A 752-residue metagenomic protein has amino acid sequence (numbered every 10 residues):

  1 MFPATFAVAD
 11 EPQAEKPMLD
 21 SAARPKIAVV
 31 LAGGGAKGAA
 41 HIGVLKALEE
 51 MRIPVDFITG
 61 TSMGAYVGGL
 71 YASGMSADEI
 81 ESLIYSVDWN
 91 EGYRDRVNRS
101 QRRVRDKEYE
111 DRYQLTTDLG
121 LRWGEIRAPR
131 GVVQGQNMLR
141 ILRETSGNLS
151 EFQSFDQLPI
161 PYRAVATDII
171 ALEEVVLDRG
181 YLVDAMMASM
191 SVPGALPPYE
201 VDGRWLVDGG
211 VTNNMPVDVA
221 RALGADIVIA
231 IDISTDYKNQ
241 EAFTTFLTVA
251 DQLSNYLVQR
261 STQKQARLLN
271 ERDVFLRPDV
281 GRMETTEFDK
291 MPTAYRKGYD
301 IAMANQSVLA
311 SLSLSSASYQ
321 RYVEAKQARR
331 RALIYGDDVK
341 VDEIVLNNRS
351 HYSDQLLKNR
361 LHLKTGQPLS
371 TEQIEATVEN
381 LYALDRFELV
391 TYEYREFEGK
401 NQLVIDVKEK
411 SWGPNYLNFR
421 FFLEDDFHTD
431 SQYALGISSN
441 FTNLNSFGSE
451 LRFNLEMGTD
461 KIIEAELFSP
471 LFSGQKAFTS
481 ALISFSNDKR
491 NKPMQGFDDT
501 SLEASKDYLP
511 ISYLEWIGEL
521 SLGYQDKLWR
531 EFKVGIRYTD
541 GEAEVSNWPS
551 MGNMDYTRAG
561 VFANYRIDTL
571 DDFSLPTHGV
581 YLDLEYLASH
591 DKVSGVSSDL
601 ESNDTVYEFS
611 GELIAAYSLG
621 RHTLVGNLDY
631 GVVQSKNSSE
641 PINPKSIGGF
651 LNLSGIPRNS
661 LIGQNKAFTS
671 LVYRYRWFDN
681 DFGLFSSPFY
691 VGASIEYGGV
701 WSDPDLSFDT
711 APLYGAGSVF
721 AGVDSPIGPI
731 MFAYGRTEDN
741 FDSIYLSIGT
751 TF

Functional and structural regions predicted by a protein language model:
M1-A4: Bacterial N-terminal signal peptides
V8-T61, G69-E379, A383-E396, E409-S411: Patatin-like phospholipase
P25-I27, M51, L158-Y162, G224-I227 (+15 more regions): Envelope-exposed proteins and targeting segments
A166-D168, D178, P278, N348-S350 (+10 more regions): Flexible glycine-/small-residue-rich
L363-P368, E372, V700-A711, A716-G717: C-terminal soluble interaction/assembly domains
E372-Q373, T377, L389-L570, K645-F650 (+1 more regions): Gram-negative/organellar outer-membrane beta-barrel architecture
Y416-F427, F453, R558-F689, I695 (+2 more regions): C-terminal outer-membrane beta-barrel translocator/porin domains of Gram-negative envelope proteins and their
